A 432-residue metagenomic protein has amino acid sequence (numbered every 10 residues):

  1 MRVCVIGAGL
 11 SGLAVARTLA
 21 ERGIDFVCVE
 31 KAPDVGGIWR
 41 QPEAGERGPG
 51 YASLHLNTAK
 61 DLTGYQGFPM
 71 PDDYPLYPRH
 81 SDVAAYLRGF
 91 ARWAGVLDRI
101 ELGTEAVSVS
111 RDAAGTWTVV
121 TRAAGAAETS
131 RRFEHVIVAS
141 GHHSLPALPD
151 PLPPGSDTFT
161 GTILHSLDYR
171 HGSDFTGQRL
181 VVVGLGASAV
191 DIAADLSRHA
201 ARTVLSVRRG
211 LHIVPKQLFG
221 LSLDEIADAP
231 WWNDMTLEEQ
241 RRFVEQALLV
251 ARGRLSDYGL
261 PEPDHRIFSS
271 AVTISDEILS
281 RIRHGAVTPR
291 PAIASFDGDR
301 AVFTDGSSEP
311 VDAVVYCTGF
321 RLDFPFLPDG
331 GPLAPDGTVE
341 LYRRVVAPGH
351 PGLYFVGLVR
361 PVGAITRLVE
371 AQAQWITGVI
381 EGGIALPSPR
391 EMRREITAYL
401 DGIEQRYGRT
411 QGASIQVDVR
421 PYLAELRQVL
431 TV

Functional and structural regions predicted by a protein language model:
M1-S53, G67-Q217, L221, A227-M392 (+1 more regions): Flavin (primarily FAD) cofactor-binding/catalytic cores of flavoenzymes
D61-L62: Aromatic- and acidic-residue-enriched carbohydrate-binding clefts of CAZyme catalytic domains
I396-E404: Long alpha-helical segments found as membrane-embedded helices
